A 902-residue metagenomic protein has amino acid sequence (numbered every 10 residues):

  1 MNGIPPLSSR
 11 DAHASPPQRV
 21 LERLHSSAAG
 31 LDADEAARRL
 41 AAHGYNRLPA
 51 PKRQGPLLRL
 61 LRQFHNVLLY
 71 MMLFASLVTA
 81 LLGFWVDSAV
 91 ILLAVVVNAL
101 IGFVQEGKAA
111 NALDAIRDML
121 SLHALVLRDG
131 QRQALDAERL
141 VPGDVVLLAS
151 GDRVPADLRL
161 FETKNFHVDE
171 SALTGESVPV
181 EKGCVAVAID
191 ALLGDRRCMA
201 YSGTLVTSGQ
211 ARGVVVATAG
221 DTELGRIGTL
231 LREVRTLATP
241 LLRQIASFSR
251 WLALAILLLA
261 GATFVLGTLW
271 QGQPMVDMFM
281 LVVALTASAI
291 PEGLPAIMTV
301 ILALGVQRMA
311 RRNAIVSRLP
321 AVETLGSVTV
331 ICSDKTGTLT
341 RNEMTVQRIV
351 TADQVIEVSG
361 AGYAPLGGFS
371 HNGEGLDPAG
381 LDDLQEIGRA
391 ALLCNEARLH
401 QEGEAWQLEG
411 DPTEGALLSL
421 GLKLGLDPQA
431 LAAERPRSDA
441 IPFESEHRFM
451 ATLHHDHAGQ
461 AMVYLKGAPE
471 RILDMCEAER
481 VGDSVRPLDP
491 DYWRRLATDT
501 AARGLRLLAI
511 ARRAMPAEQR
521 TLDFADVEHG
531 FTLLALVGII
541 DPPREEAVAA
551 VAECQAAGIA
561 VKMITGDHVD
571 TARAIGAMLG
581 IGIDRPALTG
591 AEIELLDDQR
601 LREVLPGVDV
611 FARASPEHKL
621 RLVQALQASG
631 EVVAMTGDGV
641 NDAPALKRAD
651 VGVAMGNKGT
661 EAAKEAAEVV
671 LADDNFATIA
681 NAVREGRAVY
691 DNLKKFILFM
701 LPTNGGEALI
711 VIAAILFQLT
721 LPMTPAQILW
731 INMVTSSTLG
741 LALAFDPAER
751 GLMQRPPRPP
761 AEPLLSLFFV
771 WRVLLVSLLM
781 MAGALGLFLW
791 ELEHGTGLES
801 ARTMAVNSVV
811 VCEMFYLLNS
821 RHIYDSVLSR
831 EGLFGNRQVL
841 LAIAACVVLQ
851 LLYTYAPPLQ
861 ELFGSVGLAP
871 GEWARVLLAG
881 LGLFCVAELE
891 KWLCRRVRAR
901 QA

Functional and structural regions predicted by a protein language model:
M1-Q754, L764-L765, L778, L792-E793 (+2 more regions): Conserved cytosolic headpiece of P-type ATPases
T735, M780-M781, T803-L817: Generic alpha-helical transmembrane segments
P759-L778, L798-M804, L833: Membrane-water interface at loop-to-transmembrane-helix junctions
A782-G786: Membrane-embedded helix-loop-helix hairpins and adjacent transmembrane boundary segments in multi-pass transporters
F788-L798: Long hydrophobic segments that form regular secondary structure
